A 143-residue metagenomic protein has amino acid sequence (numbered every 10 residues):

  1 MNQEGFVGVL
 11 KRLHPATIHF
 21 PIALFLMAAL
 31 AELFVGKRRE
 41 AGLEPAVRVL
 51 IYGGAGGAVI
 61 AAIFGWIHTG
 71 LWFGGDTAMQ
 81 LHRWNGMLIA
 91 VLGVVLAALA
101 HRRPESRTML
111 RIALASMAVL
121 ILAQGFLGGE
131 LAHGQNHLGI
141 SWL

Functional and structural regions predicted by a protein language model:
M1-L143: Polytopic transmembrane helical bundles with strong interfacial aromatic enrichment
